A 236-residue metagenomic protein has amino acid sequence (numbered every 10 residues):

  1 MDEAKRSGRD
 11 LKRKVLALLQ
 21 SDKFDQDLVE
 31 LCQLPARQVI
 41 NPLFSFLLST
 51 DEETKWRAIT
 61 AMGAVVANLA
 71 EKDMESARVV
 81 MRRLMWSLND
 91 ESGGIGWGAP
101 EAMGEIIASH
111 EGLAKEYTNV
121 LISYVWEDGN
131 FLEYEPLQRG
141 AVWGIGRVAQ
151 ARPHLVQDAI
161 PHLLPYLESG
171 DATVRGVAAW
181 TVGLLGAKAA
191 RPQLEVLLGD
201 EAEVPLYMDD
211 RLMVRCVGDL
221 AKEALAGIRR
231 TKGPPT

Functional and structural regions predicted by a protein language model:
D2-R13, L34-L47, N68-M85, G112-E127 (+3 more regions): Amphipathic alpha-helical scaffolding segments comprising HEAT/armadillo-like alpha-solenoid repeats
Q20, G63-A67, G104-E105, V142 (+3 more regions): Structural signature of alpha-helical solenoid repeat scaffolds
F24-D25, K55, G96, Y134 (+4 more regions): Residue-level detector of extended alpha-helical repeat arrays and alpha-solenoid scaffolds
F24-D27, A58, A99, A141 (+2 more regions): Conserved hydrophobic register position within alpha-solenoid helical repeats
S45, E52-N68, R82, G98-I106: Non-membrane alpha-helical segments in proteins
T50-E52, E91-G93, G129-Y134, G170-D171 (+2 more regions): Short inter-helical turns and helix N-cap capping residues of alpha-solenoid HEAT/ARM repeat scaffolds
T118-A151: Histidine/lysine/aspartate-rich catalytic loop segments that bind and position anionic ligands
L206-T236: Terminal, low-structured helical/coil segments at or just beyond the last alpha-helical repeat
